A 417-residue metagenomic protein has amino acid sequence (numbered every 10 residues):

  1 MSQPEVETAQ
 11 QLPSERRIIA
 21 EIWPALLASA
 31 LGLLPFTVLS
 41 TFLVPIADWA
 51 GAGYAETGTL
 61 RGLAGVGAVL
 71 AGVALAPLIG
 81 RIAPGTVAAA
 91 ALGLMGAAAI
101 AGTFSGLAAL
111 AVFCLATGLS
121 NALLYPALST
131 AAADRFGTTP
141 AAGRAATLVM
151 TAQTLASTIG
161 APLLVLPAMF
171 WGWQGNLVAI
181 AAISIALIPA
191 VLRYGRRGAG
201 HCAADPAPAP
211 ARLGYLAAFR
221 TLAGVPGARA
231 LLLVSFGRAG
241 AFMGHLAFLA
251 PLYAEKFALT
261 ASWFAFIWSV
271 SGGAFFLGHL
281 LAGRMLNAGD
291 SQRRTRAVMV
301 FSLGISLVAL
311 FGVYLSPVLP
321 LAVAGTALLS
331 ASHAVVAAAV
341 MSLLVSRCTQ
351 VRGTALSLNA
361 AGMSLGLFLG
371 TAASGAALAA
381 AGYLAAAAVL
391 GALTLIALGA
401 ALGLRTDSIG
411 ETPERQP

Functional and structural regions predicted by a protein language model:
V6-R16, R196-L232: Juxtamembrane intracellular "pre-TM" segments in multi-pass secondary transporters
S40, G227-S269, F276: Extracytoplasmic gate region of multi-pass secondary transporters
L70-L107: Conserved MFS/SLC helix-loop-helix module at the cytosolic interface between two early adjacent transmembrane helices
A71-A83, G278-R293, L378: Helix-to-loop junctions at the C-terminal end of transmembrane segments in multipass secondary transporters
L107, L148-A199: Helix-loop-helix hairpin linking two adjacent transmembrane segments in secondary transporters
F113-A152: Cytoplasmic helix-loop-helix junction between adjacent transmembrane helices in 12-TM secondary transporters
R293-V340: C-terminal transmembrane helical hairpin of 12-TM major facilitator-type secondary transporters
S346-Y383, L390: A late C-terminal transmembrane helix in Major Facilitator Superfamily
